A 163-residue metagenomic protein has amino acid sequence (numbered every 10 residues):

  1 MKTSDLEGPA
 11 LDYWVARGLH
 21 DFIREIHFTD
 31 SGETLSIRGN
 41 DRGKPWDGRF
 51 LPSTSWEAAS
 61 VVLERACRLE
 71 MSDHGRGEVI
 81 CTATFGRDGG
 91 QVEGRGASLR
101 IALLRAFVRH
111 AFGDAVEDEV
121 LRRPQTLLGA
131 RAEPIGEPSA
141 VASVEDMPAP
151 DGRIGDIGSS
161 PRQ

Functional and structural regions predicted by a protein language model:
M1-D30, S160-R162: Extreme N-terminal leader/activation tails
D5, D41, G48, V144-D146 (+1 more regions): Generic N-terminal simple sequence motifs
P9, W14, F22, A66 (+2 more regions): Low-complexity, intrinsically disordered/propeptide-like segments
R17-V61: Short, well-structured hydrophobic secondary-structure segments
R49-R100, R105-L127: Positively charged, aromatic-enriched nucleic acid-contacting surfaces
G113-Q163: Intrinsically disordered, low-complexity charged/polar segments
